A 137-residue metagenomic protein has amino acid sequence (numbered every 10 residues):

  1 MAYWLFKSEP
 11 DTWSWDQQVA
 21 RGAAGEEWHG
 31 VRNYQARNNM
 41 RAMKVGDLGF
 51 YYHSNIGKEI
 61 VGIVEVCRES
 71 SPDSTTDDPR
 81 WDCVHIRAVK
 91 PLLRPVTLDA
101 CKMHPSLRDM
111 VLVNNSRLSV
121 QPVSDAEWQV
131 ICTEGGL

Functional and structural regions predicted by a protein language model:
M1-M43, G136-L137: Compositionally biased, charged N-terminal/linker segments
K7-E9, V89, V123: Structured loops at beta-to-helix junctions and adjacent beta-edge loops in soluble globular domains
D11-W13, L93, V130: Short, acidic Gly/Pro/Ser/Thr-rich loop/turn segments
Q17, P95-C101, C132-E134: Short, charged, solvent-exposed linker or helix-capping segments at domain edges/interfaces that act as flexible hinges
Y52-K58: Short, charged beta-turn/beta-strand-edge "cap" motif at the junction between a beta-strand and an adjacent loop
V61-V120: Aromatic- and Lys/Arg-enriched surface recognition patch
D109-L137: Long, low-complexity intrinsically disordered regions
